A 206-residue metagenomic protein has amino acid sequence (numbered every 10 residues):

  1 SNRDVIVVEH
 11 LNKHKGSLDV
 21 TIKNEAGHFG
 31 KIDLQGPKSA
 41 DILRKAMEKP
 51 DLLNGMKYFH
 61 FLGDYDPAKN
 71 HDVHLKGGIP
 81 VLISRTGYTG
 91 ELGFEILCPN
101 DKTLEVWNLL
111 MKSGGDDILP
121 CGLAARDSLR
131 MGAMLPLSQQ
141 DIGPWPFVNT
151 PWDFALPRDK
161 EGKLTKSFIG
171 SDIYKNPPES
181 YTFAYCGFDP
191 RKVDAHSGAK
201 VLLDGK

Functional and structural regions predicted by a protein language model:
S1-K206: Conserved, structured C-terminal
